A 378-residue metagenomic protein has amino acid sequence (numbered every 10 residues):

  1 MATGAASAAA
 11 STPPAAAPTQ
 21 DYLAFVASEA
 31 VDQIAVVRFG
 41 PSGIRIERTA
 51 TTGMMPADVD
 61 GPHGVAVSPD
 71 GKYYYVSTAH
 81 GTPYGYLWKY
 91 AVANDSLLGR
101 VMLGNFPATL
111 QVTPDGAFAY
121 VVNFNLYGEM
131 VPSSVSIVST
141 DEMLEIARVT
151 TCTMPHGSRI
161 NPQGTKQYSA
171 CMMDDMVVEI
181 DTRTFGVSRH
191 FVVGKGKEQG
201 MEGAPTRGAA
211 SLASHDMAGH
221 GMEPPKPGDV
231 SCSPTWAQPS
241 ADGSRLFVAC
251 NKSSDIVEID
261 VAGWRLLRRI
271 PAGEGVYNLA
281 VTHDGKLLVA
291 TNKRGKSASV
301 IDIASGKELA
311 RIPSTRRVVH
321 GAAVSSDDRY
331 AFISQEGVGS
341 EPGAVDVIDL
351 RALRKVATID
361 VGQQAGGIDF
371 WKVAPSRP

Functional and structural regions predicted by a protein language model:
M1-P378: Predominantly soluble domains enriched in secretory-pathway, periplasmic, or organellar proteins
